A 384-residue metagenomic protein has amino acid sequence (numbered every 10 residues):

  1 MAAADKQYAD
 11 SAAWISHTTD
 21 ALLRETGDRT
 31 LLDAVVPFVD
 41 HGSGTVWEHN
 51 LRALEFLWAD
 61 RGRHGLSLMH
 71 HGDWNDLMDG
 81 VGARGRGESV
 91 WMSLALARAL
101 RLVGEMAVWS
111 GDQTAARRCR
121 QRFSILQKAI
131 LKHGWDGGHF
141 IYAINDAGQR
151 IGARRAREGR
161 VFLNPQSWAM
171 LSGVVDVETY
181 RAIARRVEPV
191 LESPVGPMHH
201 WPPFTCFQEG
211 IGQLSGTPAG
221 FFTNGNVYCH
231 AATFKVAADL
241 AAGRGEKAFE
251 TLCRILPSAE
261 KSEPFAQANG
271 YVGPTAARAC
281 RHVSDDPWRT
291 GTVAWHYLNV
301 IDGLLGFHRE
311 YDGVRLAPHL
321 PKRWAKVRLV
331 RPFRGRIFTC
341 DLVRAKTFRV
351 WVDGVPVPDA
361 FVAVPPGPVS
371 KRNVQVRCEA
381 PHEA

Functional and structural regions predicted by a protein language model:
M1-D10, V39-H41, T45, H64-G87 (+3 more regions): Carbohydrate-binding/catalytic loop surfaces
M1-S67, S89-A97, G225-A248, L252 (+2 more regions): Aromatic-rich carbohydrate-recognition surfaces in CAZymes
S11, P165, K346: Residues that flank catalytic or metal-binding motifs in active/ligand-binding sites
G27, L31-A34, G138, Y142 (+1 more regions): Structured alpha-helical bundle/scaffold domains in large eukaryotic membrane-trafficking regulators
L31-V35, V39-W47, M106-Q121, I125-Q127 (+1 more regions): Acidic/polar, glycine-enriched structural segments that form the non-catalytic walls/loops of the carbohydrate-binding
A95-I211, C253, P257-S284, P332: Catalytic cores of carbohydrate-active enzymes
P189-E192, T217, F221-T223, F234-A384: Non-catalytic C-terminal accessory modules of carbohydrate-active enzymes
